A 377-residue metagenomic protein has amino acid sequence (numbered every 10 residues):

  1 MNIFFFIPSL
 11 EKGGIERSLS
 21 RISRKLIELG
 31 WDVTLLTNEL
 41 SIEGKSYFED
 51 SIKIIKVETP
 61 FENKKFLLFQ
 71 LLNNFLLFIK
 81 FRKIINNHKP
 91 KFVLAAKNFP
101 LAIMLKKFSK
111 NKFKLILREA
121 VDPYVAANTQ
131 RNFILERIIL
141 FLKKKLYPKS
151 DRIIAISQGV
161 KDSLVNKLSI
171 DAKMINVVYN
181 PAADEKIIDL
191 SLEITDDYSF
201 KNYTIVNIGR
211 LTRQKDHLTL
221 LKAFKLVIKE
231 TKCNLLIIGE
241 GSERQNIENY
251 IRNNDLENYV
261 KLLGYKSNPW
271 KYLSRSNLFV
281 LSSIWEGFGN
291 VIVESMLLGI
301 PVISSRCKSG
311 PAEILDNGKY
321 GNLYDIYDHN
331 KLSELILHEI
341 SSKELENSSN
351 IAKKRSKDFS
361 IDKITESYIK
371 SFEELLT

Functional and structural regions predicted by a protein language model:
F5-G13, R17-R21, K25-F69, V160 (+3 more regions): N-terminal strand-loop element at the rim of the active site of nucleotide-sugar-dependent glycosyltransferases
W31-D32, V206, T212, H217-L262 (+1 more regions): A conserved nucleotide-sugar
I79-K83, F133-I153: Membrane-proximal helix-turn-helix segments that form the acceptor-binding/catalytic region of lipid-linked
A95-L101, E119: Short His-centered aromatic/hydrophobic patch
M104, P148-I175, A182: A short, active-site helix/loop in glycosyltransferases that binds the activated sugar's phosphate group
Y265, I284: Aromatic "clamp/platform" in nucleotide-sugar-dependent glycosyltransferases that forms part of the donor/acceptor
P301-S305: Short hydrophobic beta-strand element within catalytic cores of glycosyltransferases and related nucleotide-activated
N317-H329, H338-K343: Conserved acidic donor-binding segment of nucleotide-sugar-dependent glycosyltransferases
